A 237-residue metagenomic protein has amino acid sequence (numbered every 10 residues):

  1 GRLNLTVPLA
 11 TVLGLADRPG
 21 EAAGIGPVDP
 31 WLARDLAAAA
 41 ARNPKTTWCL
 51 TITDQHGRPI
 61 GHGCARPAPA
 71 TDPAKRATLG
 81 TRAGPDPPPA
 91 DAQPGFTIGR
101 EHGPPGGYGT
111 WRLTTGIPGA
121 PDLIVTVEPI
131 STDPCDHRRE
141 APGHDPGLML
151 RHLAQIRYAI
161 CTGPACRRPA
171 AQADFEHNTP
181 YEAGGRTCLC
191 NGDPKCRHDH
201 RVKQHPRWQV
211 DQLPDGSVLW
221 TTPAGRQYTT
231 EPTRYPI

Functional and structural regions predicted by a protein language model:
G1-I237: A boundary/linker detector
